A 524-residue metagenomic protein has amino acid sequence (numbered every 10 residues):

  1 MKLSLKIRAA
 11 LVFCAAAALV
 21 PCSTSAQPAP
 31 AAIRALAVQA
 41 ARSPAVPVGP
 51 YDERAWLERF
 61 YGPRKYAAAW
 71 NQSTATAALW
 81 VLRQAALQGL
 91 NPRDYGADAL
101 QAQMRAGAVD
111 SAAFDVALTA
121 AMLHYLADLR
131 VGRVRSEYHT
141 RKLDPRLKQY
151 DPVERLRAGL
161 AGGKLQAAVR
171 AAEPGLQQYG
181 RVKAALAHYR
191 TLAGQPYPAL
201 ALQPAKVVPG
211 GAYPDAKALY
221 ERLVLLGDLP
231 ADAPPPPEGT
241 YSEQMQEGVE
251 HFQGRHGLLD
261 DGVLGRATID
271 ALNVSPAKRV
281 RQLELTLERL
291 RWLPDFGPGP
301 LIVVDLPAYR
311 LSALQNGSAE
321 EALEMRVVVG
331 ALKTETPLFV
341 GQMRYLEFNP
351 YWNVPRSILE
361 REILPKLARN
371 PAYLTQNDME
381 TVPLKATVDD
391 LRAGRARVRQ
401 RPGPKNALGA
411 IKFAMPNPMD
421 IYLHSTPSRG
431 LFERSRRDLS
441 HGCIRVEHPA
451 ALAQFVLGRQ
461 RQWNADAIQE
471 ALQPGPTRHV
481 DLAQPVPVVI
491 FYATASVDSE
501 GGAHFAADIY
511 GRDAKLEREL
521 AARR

Functional and structural regions predicted by a protein language model:
K2-V12: Bacterial N-terminal signal peptides that target proteins for export
L3, Q27-V48, D52, A120-L123 (+3 more regions): Well-ordered beta-sheet/strand-loop patches within structured domains
R8, P21, Y220: Replace "Mg2+/Mn2+-dependent" with "divalent metal-dependent
A10-V20: Bacterial N-terminal signal peptides
C22-A26: Sec/Tat signal peptide C-region and signal peptidase I cleavage site
Q27-L147: Cationic-aromatic interfacial patches
